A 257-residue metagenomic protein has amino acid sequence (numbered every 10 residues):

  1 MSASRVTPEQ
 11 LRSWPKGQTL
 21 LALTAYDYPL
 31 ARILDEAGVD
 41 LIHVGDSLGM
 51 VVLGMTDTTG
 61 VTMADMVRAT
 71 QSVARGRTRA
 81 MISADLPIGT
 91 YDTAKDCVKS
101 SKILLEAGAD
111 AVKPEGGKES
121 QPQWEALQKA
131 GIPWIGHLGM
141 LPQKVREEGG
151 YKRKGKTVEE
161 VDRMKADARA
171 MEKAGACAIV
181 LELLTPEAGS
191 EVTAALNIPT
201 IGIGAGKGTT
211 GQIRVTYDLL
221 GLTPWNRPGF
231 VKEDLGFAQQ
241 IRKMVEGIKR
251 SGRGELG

Functional and structural regions predicted by a protein language model:
S2-G257: Alpha/beta enzyme core
